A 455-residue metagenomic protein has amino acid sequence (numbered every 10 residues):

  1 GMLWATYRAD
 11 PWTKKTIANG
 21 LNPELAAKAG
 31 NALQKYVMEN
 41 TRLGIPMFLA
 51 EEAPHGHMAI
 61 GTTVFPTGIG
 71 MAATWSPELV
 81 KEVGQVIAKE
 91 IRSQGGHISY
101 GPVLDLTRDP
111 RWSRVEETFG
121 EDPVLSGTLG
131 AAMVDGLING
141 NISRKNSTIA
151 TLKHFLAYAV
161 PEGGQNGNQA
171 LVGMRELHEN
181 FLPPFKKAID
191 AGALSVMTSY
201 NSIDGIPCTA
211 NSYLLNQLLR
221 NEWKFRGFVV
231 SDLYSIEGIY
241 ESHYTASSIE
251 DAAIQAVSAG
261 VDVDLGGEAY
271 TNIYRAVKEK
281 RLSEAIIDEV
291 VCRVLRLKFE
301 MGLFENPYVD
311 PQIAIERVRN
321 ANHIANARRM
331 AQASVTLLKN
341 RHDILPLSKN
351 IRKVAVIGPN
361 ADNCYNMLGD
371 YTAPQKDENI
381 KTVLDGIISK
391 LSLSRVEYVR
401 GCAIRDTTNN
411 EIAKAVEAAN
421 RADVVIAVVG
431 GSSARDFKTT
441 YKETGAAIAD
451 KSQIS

Functional and structural regions predicted by a protein language model:
G1-S455: Glycoside hydrolase catalytic-domain context in secreted enzymes
